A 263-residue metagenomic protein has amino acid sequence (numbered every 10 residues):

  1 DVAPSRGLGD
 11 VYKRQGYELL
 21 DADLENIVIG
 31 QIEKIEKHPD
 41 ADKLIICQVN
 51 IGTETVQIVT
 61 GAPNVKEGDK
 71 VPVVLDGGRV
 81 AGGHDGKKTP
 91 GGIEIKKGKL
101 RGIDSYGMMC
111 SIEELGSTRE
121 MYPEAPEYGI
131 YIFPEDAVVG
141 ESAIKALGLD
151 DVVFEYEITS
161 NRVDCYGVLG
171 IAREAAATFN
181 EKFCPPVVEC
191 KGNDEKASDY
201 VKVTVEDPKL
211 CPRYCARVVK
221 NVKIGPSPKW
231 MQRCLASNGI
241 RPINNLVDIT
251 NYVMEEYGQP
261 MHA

Functional and structural regions predicted by a protein language model:
D1-V2: Short, well-ordered junction/capping motifs at the entry into regular secondary structure
S5-R6, D10-E195: Phosphate-backbone binding interfaces of nucleic-acid-interacting proteins
R6, I45, F179, F183-A263: Glycine/proline-enriched, intrinsically flexible loops and inter-domain linkers
